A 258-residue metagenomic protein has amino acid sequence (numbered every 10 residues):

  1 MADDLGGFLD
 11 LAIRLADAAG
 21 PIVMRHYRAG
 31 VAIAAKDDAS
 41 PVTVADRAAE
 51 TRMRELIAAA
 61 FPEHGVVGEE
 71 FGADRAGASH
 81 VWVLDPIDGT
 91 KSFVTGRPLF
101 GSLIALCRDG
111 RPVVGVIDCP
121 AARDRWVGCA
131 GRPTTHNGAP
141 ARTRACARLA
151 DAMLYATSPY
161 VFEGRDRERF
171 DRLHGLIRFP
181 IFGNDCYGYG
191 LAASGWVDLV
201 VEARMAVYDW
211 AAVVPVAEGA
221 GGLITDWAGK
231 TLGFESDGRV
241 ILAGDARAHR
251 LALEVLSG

Functional and structural regions predicted by a protein language model:
M1-I87, E254: N-terminal subdomain of lithium-sensitive/metallo-dependent phosphomonoesterases centered on the IMPase/IPPase/PAP
A12, A16-A19, G115, V213 (+1 more regions): Small-residue (primarily alanine) positions within well-ordered alpha-helices, especially packing/interaction faces
A19, V23, D46, I57 (+7 more regions): Residue-level signal for inorganic ion chemistry
R47, T51, E70, P86-G89 (+5 more regions): Generic detector of well-ordered alpha-helical packing
A76-R132, A152: DPxDG-like acidic metal-binding loop motif
D109, N137-G138: Short strand-turn-strand beta-turns centered on an Asx-Gly dipeptide
H136-N137, T143: A structural micro-motif at secondary-structure boundaries
R142-G258: An extended, acidic
